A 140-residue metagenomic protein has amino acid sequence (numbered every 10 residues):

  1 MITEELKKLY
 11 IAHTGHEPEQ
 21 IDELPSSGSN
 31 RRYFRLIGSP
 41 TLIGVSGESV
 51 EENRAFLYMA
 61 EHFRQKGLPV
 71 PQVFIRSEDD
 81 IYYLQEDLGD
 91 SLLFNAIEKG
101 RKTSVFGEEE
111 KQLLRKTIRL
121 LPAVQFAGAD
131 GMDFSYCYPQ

Functional and structural regions predicted by a protein language model:
M1-I21: Juxta-kinase regulatory segment immediately upstream of eukaryotic protein kinase catalytic domains
H16-F34: ATP-binding glycine-rich phosphate-binding loop
F34-P139: ATP-binding pocket architecture of kinase catalytic cores
